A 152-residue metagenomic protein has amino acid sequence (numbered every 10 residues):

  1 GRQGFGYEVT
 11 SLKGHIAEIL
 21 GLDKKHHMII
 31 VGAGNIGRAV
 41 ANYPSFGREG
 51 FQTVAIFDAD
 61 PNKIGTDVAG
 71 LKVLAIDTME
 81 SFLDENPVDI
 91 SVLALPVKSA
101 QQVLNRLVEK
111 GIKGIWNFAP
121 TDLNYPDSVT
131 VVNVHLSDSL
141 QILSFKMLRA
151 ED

Functional and structural regions predicted by a protein language model:
G1-A94, S99-K110, P126-D152: Hydrophobic, well-ordered beta-alpha structural blocks that scaffold small-molecule cofactor pockets
L95, F118-P120: Short secondary-structure boundary segments
